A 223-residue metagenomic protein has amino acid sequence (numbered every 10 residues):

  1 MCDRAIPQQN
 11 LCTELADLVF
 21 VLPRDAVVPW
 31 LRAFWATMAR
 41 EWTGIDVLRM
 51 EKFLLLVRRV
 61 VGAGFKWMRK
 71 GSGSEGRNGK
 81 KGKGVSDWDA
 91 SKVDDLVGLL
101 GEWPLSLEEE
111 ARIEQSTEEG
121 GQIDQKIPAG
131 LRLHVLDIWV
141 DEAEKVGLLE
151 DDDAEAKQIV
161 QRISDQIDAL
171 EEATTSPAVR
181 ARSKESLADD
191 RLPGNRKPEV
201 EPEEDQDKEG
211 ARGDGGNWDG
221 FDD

Functional and structural regions predicted by a protein language model:
M1-A169, A173-R180, S186-K197: Eukaryotic alpha-helical solenoid repeat scaffolds
D189-D190, K197-D223: Eukaryotic intrinsically disordered, low-complexity regulatory tails and linkers enriched in charged/polar residues
